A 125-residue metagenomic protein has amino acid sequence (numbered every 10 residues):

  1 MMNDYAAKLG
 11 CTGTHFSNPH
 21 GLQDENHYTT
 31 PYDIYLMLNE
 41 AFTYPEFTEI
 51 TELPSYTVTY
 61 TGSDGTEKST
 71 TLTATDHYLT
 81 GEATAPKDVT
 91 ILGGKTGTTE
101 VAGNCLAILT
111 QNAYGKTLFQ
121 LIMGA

Functional and structural regions predicted by a protein language model:
M1-A125: Penicillin-recognizing serine hydrolase domain
